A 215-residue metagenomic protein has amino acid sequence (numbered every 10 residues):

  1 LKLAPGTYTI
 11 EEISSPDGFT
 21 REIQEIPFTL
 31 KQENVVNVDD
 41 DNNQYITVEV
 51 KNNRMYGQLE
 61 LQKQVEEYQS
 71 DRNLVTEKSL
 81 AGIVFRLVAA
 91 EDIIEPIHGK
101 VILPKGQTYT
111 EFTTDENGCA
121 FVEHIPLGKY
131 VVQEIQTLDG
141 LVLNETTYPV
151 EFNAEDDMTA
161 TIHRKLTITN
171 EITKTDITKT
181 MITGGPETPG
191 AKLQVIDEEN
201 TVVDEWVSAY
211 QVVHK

Functional and structural regions predicted by a protein language model:
L1-K215: Solvent-exposed loop/turn and edge beta-strand elements of beta-rich ligand-binding domains
